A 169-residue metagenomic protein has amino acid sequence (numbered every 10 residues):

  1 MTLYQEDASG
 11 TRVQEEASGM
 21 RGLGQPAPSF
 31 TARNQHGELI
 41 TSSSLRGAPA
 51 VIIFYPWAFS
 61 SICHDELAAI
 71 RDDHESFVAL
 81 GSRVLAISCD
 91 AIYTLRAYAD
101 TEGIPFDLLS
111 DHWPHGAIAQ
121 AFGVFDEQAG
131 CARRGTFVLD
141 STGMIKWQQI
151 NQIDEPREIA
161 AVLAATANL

Functional and structural regions predicted by a protein language model:
M1-L169: Chalcogenol-based redox active-site neighborhoods
